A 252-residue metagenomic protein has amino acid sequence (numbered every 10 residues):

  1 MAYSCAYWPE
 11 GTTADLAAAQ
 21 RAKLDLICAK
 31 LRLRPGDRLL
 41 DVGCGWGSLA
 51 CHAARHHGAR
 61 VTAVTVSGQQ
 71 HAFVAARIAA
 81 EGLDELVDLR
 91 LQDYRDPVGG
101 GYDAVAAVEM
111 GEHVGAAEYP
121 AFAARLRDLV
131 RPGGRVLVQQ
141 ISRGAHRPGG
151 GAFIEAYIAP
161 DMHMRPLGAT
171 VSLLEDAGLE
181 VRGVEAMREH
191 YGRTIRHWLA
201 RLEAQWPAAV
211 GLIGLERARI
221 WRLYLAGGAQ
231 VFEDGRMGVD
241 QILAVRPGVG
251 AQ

Functional and structural regions predicted by a protein language model:
M1-K30: Conserved Class I S-adenosyl-L-methionine-dependent methyltransferase catalytic core
P35-G43: Conserved class I S-adenosyl-L-methionine
W46-H57: Conserved SAM-binding loop of SAM-dependent methyltransferases across substrates and taxa, primarily the Class I
E81-Y94: Conserved SAM-binding strand-loop segment of SAM-dependent methyltransferases
R95-V105: A short acidic, Gly/Pro-enriched loop at the edge of an enzyme's catalytic core that lines a small-molecule cofactor
P120-P132: A short glycine-rich, Lys/Arg-flanked "PGG" loop and its adjoining helix->strand segment in the class I
G133-Q140: Conserved beta-strand signature within the Rossmann-like core of class I S-adenosyl-L-methionine
S142-Q252: Substrate-binding/catalytic lobe of Class I Rossmann-like enzymes that use SAM or dcSAM, i.e., the mid-to-C-terminal
